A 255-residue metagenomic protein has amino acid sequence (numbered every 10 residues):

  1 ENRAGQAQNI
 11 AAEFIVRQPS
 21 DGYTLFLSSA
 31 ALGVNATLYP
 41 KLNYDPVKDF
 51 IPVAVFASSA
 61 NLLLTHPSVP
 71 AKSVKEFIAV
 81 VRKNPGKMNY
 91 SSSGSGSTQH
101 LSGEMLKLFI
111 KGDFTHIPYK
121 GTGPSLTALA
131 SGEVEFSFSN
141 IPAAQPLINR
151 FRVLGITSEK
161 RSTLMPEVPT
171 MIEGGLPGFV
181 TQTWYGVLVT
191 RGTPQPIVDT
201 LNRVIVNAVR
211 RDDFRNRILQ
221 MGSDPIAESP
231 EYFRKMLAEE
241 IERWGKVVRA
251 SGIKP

Functional and structural regions predicted by a protein language model:
E1-K48, K87, S95, L108-I148 (+3 more regions): N-terminal (or domain-start) structured segment
A7, A11, A30, V34 (+10 more regions): Stable alpha-helical elements in mature extracytoplasmic
R17-G22, T37-P124, M171-E173, W184-R217: Hinge/capping helix and adjacent helix->loop/strand transition within the periplasmic-binding protein
S20, S58-N61, G86, V134 (+5 more regions): Generic structural signal for secondary-structure transition and capping sites
S29-A30, P67, N140-P142, S158 (+1 more regions): Short secondary-structure boundary segments
D45-V55, S91, D113-I117, E135 (+2 more regions): Short beta-strand->loop
F109-G112, Q195-P255: An extracytoplasmic/periplasmic, membrane-proximal ligand-sensing/linker region
